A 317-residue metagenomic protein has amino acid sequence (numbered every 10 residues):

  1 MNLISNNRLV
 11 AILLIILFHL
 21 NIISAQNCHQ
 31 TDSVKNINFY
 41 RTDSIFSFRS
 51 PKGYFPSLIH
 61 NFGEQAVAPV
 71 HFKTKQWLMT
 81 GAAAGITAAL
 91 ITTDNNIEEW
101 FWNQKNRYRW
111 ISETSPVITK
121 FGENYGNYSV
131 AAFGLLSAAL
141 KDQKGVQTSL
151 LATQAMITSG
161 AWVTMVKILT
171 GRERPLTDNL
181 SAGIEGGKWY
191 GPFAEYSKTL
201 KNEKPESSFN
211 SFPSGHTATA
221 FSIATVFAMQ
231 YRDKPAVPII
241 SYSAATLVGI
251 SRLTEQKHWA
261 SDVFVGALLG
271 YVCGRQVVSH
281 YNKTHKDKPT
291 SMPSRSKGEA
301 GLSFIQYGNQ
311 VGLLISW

Functional and structural regions predicted by a protein language model:
M1-Q30: Bacterial Sec-dependent N-terminal signal peptides
L3-I4, A25-M79, F121-Y125, L140 (+2 more regions): Replace "edges of transmembrane helices
T80-A84: Alpha-helical transmembrane segments
I86-N96: Alpha-helical transmembrane segments of multi-pass membrane proteins
D94-K105: Interfacial/capping segments of alpha-helical transmembrane domains
I97, G134-K141: Membrane-helix exit/interface motif
W110-S129: Interfacial helix-start motif at the membrane-water boundary
